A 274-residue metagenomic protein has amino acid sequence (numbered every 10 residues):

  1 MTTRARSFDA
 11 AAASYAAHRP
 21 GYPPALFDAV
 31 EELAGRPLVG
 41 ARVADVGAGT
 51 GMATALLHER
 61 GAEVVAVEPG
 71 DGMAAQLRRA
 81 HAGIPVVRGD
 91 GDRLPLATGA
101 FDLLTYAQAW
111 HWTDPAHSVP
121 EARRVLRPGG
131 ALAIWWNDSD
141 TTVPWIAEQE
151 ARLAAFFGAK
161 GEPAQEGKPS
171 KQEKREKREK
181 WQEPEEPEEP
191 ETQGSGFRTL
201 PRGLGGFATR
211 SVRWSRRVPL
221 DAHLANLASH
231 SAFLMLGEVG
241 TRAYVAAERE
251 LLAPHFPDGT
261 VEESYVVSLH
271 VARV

Functional and structural regions predicted by a protein language model:
M1-V39: Conserved class I S-adenosyl-L-methionine
R42-A44, T50-R93: Class I SAM-dependent methyltransferase SAM/SAH-binding core
A55, P120-R123: Alpha-helical segments flanking ligand/cofactor-binding loops in enzyme cores
D92-L104: A short acidic, Gly/Pro-enriched loop at the edge of an enzyme's catalytic core that lines a small-molecule cofactor
Q108: Short catalytic micro-motifs in class I SAM-dependent methyltransferases
T113-E121: A short, conserved alpha-helix within the catalytic core of class I
R123-R216: Conserved catalytic/acceptor-binding region of the Class I
E185-E186, E191-V274: Conserved Class I S-adenosyl-L-methionine
